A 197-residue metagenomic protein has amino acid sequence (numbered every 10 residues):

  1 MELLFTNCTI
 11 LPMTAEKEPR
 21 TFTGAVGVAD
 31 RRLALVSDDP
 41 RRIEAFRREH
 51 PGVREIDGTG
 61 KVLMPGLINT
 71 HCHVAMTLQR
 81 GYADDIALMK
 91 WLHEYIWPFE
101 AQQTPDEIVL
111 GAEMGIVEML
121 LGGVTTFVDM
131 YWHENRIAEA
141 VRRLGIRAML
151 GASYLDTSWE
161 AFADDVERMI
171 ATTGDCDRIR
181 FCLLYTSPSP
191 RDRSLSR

Functional and structural regions predicted by a protein language model:
M1-R47: N-terminal metal-binding scaffold of metallo-dependent hydrolase/deaminase domains
L3-T6, A45-K90, E113, V117-L121: Replace "His-x-His-based motif
C8, V26, R31, G60 (+4 more regions): Divalent metal-coordination and catalytic microenvironments
P19-R20, E49, D175-R180: Short helix-terminating capping/connector loops at secondary-structure junctions
L78-L110, V117, L144-A152: Active-site gating loops and adjacent loop-to-helix segments of metal-dependent hydrolytic enzymes
T126-L184: Mid-domain alpha/beta scaffold segments of enzyme catalytic cores
Y185-D192: Conserved small/polar residues in nucleotide/adenosyl-binding loops
S196-R197: Hydrophobic alpha-helical segments, chiefly the membrane-spanning helices and signal/signal-anchor peptides
